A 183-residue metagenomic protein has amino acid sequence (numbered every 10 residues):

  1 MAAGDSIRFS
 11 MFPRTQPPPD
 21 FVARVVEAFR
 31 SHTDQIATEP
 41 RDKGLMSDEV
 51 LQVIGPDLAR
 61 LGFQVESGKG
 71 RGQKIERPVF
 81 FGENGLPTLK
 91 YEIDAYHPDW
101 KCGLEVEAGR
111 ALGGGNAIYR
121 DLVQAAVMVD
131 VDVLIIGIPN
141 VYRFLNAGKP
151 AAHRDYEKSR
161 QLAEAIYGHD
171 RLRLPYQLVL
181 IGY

Functional and structural regions predicted by a protein language model:
M1-E66: Nuclease-adjacent, charged terminal/linker segments that flank catalytic cores
P40-G44, D57-W100, L112-R120, V127: Active-site metal-binding core of divalent-cation-utilizing nuclease and nuclease-like domains
P87, E105-A108: PLD-like (HKD) phosphodiesterase/transphosphatidyltransferase domain
G109-G113, V141-F144: Short acidic, S/G/P-rich loop/turn micro-motifs used as interaction or catalytic elements
A126-V131, G168-L172: Arginine/glycine-rich "motif VI" loop of SF2 helicases in the C-terminal RecA-like domain
L134-I138: Acidic beta-strand-to-loop metal/phosphate-binding motif
N140-Y183: Domain-level recognition of nuclease-like catalytic cores that cleave nucleotide substrates
